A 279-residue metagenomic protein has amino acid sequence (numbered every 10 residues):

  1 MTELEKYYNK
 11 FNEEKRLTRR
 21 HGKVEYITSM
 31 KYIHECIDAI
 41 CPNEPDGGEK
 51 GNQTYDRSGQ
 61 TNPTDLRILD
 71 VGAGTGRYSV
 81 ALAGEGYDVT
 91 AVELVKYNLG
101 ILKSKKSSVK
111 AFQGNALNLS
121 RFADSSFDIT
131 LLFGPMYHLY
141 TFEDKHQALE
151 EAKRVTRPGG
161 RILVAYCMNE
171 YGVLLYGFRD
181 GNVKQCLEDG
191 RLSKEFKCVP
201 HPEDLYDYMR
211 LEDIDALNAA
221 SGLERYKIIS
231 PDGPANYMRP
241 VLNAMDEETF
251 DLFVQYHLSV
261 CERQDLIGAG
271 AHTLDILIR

Functional and structural regions predicted by a protein language model:
M1-E44, K50-D56, R77: Conserved class I S-adenosyl-L-methionine
D65-G72: Conserved class I S-adenosyl-L-methionine
G76-N118: Class I SAM-dependent methyltransferase SAM/SAH-binding core
S120-T130: A short acidic, Gly/Pro-enriched loop at the edge of an enzyme's catalytic core that lines a small-molecule cofactor
H146-P158: A short glycine-rich, Lys/Arg-flanked "PGG" loop and its adjoining helix->strand segment in the class I
L163-G190: Conserved class I S-adenosyl-L-methionine
L205-G222, I228: Short alpha-helix
K227-R279: A C-terminal cap/extension of S-adenosyl-L-methionine-dependent methyltransferases that defines the acceptor-substrate
